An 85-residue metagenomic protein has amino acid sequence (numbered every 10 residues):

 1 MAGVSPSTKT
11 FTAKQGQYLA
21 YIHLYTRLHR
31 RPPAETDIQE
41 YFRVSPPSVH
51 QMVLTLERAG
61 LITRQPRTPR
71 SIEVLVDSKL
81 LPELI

Functional and structural regions predicted by a protein language model:
M1-T10: Short, Lys/Arg-enriched N-terminal segment that forms or immediately precedes the first helix of a structured domain
F11-Q15, A34, Q65-I85: Short, cationic-aromatic polyanion-contact patches
G16-L24: Pre-recognition alpha-helix immediately N-terminal to the DNA-recognition helix within helix-turn-helix or winged-helix
L24-R30: Short helix-capping/hinge SLiMs at alpha-helix to coil transitions
P32-F42: A short alpha-helical element within helix-turn-helix/winged-helix DNA-binding domains across DNA-binding proteins
G60: Glycine-centered, phosphate/nucleic-acid-interacting loop/turn motifs that mediate DNA/RNA or nucleotide
